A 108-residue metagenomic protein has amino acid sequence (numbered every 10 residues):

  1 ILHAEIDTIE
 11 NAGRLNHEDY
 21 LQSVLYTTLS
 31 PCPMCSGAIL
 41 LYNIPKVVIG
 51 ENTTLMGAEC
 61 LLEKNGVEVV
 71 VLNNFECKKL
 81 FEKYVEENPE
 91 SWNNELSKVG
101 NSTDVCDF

Functional and structural regions predicted by a protein language model:
I1-S36, L41-N43: Short HxH-centered metal-ligating active-site micro-motif
P31, G37-F108: Zinc-dependent deaminase
